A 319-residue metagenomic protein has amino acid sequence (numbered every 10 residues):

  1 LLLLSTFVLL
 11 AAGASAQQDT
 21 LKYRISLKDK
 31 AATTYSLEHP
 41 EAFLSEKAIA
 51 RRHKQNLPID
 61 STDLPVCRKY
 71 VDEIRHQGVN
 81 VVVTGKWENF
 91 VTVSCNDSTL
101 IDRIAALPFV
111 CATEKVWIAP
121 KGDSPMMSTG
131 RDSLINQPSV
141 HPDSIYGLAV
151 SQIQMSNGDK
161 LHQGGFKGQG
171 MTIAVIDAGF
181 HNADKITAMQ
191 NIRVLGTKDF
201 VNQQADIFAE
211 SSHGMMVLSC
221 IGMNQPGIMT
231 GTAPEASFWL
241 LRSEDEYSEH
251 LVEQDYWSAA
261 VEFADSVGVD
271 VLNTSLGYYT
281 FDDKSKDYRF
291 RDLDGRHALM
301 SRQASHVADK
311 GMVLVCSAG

Functional and structural regions predicted by a protein language model:
L1-T20: Bacterial Sec-dependent N-terminal signal peptides
Q17-S133: Inhibitory N-terminal propeptides of secreted protease zymogens
T20, S36, A112, A149 (+5 more regions): Subtilisin-like serine protease catalytic core
I25-D29, C95-N96, V116, V175-G179 (+4 more regions): Active-site-proximal beta-strand/loop segments in catalytic clefts of secreted hydrolases
C67, V71, S98-I101, L107 (+6 more regions): Extracytoplasmic/secreted envelope proteins and their assembly/folding machinery, especially bacterial periplasmic
R75-V79, A105-F109, G222-P226, E262-V269 (+2 more regions): Sec-exported extracytoplasmic/periplasmic mature domains
V83-G85, L100-I101, P125-V175, K185 (+3 more regions): N-terminal domain-start motif of subtilase-like serine proteases
V269-G319: Catalytic-core segments of hydrolase enzymes
